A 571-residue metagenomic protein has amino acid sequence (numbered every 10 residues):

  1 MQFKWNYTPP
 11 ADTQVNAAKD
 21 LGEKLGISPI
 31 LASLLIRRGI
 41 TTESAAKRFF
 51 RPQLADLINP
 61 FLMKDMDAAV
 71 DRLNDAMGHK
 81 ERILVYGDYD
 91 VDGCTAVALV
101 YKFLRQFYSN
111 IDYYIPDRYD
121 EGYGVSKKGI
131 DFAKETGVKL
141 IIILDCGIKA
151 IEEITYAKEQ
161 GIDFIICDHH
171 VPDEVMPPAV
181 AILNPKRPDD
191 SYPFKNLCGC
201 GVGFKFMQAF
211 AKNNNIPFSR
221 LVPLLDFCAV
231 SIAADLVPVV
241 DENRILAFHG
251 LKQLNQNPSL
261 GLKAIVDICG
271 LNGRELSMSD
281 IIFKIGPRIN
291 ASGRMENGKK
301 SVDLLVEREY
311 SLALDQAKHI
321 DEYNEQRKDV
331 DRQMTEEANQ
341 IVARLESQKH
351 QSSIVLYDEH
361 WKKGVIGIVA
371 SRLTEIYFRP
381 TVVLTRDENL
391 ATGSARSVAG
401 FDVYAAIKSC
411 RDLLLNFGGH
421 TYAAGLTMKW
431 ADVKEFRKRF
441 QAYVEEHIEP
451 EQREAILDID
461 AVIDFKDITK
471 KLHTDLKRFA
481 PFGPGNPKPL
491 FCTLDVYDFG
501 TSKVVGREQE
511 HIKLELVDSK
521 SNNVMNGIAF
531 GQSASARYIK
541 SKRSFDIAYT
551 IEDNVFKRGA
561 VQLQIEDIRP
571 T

Functional and structural regions predicted by a protein language model:
Q2, P9-L140, Q160-G161, A211-D432 (+1 more regions): Hydrophobic helix-and-loop "lid/oligomerization" segment in the mid-to-C-terminal part of catalytic domains
D75, V171-N184, L516-S521: Acidic-glycine-rich active-site phosphate/pyrophosphate-binding loop
D75-H79, Y310-Q316, E322-L356, S409-T571: Mid-to-C-terminal polyanion-binding domains and interfaces
L99, V175-I216, L221-A233: Short alpha-helices
Y114, L144, C167-H169, L183-P185 (+1 more regions): Generic beta-sheet signal
Y119-E121, A150, H170-V175, D189-S191 (+2 more regions): Short gly/pro/ser/thr-enriched loop/turn and capping motifs at secondary-structure boundaries
A150-I151, D235: Intrinsically disordered, low-complexity regulatory tails of plant transcription factors and co-regulators
E152-Y156, V369: A short acidic, amphipathic alpha-helical/loop segment
